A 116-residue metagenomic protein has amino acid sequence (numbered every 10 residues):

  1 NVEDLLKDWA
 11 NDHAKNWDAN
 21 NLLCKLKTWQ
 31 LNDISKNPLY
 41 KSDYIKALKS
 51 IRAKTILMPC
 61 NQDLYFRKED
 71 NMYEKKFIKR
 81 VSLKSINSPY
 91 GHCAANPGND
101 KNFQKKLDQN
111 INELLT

Functional and structural regions predicted by a protein language model:
N1-A53, Y65: Alpha/beta-hydrolase
D8-N11, C60, P97: Residues at structural and domain junctions
Q30, D63, P89-G91: Surface-exposed, flexible loop/turn segments at secondary-structure boundaries
K54-L57, V81-L83: Beta-sheet entry/capping signal
L57-D63: Conserved strand-to-loop "acid loop" that flanks and positions the catalytic carboxylate
L64-D70: Conserved alpha/beta-hydrolase "acid-adjacent" motif
M72-T116: Catalytic active-site module of serine/aspartate enzymes centered on a nucleophile-bearing elbow/loop
